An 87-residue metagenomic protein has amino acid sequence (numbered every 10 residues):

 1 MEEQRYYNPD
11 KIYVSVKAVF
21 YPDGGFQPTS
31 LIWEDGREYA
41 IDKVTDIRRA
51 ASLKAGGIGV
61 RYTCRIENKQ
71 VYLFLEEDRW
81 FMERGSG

Functional and structural regions predicted by a protein language model:
M1-G87: Cysteine-centric segments in proteins
